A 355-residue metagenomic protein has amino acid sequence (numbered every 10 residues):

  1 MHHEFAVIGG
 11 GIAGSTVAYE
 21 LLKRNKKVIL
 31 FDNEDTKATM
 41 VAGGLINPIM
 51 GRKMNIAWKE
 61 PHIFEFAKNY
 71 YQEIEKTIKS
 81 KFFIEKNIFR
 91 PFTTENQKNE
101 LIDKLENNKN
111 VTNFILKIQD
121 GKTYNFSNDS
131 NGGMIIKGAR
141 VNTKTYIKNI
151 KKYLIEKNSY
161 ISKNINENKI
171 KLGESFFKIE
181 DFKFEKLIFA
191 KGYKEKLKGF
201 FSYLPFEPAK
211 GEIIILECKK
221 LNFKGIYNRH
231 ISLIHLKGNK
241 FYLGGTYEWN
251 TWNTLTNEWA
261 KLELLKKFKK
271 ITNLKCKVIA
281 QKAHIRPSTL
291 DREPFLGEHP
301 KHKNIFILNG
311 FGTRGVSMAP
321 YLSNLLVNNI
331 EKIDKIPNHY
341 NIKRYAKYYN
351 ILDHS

Functional and structural regions predicted by a protein language model:
H3-I29: N-terminal Rossmann-like FAD-binding beta1-loop-alpha1 element of flavoenzymes
S15-R24, G44-L45, M50, K81-F83 (+1 more regions): Active-site substrate-recognition segment that forms the wall of the catalytic cavity or substrate channel
L22-A42: Glycine-rich FAD pyrophosphate-binding loop
L45-Y124: Dinucleotide-binding Rossmann-like beta1-alpha1 core, especially the glycine-rich loop that anchors the ADP
M54-F66, N96, G133-N149, L255-A260 (+1 more regions): Short beta-strand to alpha-helix junction loop
M134-K186, A190-K194: Helical element adjacent to the flavin cofactor pocket in flavoenzyme catalytic cores
A280-S355: C-terminal catalytic lobe of FAD-dependent flavoproteins
